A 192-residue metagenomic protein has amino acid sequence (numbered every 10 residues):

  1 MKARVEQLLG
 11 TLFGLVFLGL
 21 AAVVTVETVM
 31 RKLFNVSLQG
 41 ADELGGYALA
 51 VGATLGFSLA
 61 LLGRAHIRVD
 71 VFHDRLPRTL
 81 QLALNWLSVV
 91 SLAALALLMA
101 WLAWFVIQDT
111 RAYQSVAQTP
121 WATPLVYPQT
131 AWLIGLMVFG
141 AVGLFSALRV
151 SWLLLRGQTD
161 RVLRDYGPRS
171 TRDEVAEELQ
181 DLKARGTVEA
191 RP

Functional and structural regions predicted by a protein language model:
M1-P192: Alpha-helical transmembrane segments and membrane-interface helix-loop junctions in multi-pass membrane proteins
